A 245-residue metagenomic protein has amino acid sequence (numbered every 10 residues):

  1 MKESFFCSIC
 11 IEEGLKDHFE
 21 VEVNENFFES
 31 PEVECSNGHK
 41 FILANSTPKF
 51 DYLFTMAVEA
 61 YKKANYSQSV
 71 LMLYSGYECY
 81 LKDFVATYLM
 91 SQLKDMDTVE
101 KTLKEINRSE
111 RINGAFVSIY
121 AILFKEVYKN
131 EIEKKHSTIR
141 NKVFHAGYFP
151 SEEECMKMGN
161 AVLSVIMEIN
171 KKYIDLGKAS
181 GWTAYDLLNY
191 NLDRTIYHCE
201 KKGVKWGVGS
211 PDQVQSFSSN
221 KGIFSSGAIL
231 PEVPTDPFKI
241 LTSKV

Functional and structural regions predicted by a protein language model:
M1-E59: N-terminal cysteine/histidine-rich coordination modules
M1-F19, Y66-S69, M90-L103, K202-W206: Short, charge-rich amphipathic segments
C7-C10, C35, C79, C155 (+1 more regions): Generic recognition of cysteine residues
E25, T47, Y66, N130-E133: A generic helix-loop boundary/linker signal
S36-S109: Long, charge-rich boundary regions
G76-Y77, V99-E100, R111-I119, K178-N191: Noncatalytic linker/hinge segments flanking ATPase motor cores
Y88-F149: Flexible secondary-structure boundary motifs
L123-V245: Charge-enriched, short contiguous segments at helix-coil
